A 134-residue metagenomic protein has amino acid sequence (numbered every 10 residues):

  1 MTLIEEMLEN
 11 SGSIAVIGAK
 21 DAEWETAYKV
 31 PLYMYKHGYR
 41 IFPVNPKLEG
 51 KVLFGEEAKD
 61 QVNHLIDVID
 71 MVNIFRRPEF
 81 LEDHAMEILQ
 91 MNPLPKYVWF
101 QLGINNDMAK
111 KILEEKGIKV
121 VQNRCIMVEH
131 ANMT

Functional and structural regions predicted by a protein language model:
W24-E25, L32-V52: NAD(P)-binding Rossmann-fold cofactor-contacting core
H37-Y39, N92-K96, K116-I118: A short helix->loop->beta-strand "cap" motif at the edges of active sites that frequently abuts
K47-L48, H64, L102-N105, R124-V128: Short, acidic/turn-prone active-site loops that include or flank metal/cofactor- and phosphate-binding residues
K51-D67, N73-M86: Glycine-rich, highly charged phosphate/nucleotide-binding loops
D70-M71, Y97: Structural motif
M91-L113: ADP-ribose/adenylate-binding Rossmann-like module
I118-T134: Active-site capping/gating segments
